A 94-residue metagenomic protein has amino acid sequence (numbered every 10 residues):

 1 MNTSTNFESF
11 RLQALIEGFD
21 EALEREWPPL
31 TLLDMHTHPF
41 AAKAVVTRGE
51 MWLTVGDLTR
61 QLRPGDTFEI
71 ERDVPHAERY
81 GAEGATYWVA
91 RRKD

Functional and structural regions predicted by a protein language model:
M1-E26, D34: A short, N-terminal "cap"/entry segment at the start of jelly-roll beta-barrel domains of the cupin/DSBH fold
G18-F19, P29-F40, D94: Short beta-strand/loop turn elements enriched in aromatics
E24, T59-Q61, P75-A77: Well-ordered beta-strand positions in beta-sheet-rich domains
D34, K43, L58-Q61: Short, surface-exposed secondary-structure edge patches
T37-L53: Short, conserved beta-strand element in jelly-roll/cupin
T54-L58, G81: Short strand-coil-strand connectors
D57-R72: Short acidic-glycine-tyrosine-enriched beta hairpin
R72-D94: Ligand-binding loop in jelly-roll beta-barrel domains
